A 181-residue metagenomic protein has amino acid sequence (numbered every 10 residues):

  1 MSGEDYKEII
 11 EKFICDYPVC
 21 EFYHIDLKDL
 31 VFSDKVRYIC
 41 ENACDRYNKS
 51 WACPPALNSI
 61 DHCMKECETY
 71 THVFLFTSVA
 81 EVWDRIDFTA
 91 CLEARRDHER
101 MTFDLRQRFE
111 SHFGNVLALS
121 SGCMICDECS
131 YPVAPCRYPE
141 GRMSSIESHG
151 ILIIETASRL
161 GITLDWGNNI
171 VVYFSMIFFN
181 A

Functional and structural regions predicted by a protein language model:
M1-D26: TRNA-binding/sensing appendages of the translation machinery
C20-K49, P54-A181: Catalytic cores of enzyme domains
